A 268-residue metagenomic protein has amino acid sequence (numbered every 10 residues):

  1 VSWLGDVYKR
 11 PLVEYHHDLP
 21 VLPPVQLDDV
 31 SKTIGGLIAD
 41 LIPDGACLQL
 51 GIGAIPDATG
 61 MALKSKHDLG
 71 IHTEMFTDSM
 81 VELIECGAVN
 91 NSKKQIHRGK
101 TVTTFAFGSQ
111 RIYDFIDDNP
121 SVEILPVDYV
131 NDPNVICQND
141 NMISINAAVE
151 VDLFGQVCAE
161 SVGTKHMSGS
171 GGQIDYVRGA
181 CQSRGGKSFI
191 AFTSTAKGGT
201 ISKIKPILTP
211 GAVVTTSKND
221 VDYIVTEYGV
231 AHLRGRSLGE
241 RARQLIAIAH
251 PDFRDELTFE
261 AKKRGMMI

Functional and structural regions predicted by a protein language model:
V1-Y8: Short, small-residue-biased leader/transition segments that mark boundaries at the very start of proteins
L12-S31: A short, charged helix-loop
Y15-H16, K64-S65, I84-C86, D118-P120 (+4 more regions): Short acidic-glycine loop/turn motifs at beta-strand connectors
Q26-Y113: N-terminal active-site beta-alpha-beta segment that forms phosphate/nucleotide-binding and substrate-recognition loops
L41, G45, V130-S144, V151-V221 (+1 more regions): Hydrophobic alpha-helical bundle architecture
F76, C86, N90-H166, G172: A glycine- and small/hydrophobic-rich beta-loop-beta segment that serves as a flexible "lid/hinge" or phosphate-binding
V214-E260: A hydrophobic, small-residue-rich beta->alpha segment in the mid-to-C-terminal subdomain of diverse proteins
